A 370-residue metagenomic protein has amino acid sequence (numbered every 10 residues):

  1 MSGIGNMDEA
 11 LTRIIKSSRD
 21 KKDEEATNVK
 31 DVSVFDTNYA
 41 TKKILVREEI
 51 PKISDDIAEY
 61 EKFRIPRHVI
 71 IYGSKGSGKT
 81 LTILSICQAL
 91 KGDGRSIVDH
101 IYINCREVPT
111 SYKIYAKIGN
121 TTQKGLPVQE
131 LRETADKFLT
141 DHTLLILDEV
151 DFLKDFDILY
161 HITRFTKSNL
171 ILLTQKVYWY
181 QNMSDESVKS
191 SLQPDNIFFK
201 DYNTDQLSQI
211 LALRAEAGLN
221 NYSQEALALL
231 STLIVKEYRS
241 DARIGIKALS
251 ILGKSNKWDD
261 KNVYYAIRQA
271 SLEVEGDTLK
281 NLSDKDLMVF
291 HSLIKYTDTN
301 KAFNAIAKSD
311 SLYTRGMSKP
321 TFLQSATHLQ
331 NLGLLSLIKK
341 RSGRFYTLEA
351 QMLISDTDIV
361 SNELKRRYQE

Functional and structural regions predicted by a protein language model:
M1-P66, Q369-E370: A short, basic N-terminal segment
V34-F35, P109-L126: Conserved NTP-binding/hydrolysis module of P-loop NTPases
F63-S85: Walker A/P-loop nucleotide-binding motif
R64, F152, R164-E186: Sensor-1/coupling segment of RecA-like P-loop NTPase cores
T134-D157: Conserved P-loop NTPase "ATPase switch" module shared by AAA+ and STAND
F199-Y238: Conserved small helical "lid"/interfacial subdomain of P-loop NTPases
E237-G253, K257: The conserved phosphate-sensing helix
K301-E370: Terminal-proximal interaction/regulatory segments of ATP-powered molecular machines
